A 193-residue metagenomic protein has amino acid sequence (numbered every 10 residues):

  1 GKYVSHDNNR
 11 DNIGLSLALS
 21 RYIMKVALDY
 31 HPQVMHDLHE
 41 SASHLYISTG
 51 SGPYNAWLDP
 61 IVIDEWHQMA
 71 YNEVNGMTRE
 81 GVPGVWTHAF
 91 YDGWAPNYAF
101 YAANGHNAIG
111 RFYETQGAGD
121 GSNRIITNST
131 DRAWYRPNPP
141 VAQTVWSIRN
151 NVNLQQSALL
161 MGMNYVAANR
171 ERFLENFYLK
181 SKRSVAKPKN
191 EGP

Functional and structural regions predicted by a protein language model:
G1-P193: Structured catalytic-domain cores with a bias toward divalent-metal coordination
